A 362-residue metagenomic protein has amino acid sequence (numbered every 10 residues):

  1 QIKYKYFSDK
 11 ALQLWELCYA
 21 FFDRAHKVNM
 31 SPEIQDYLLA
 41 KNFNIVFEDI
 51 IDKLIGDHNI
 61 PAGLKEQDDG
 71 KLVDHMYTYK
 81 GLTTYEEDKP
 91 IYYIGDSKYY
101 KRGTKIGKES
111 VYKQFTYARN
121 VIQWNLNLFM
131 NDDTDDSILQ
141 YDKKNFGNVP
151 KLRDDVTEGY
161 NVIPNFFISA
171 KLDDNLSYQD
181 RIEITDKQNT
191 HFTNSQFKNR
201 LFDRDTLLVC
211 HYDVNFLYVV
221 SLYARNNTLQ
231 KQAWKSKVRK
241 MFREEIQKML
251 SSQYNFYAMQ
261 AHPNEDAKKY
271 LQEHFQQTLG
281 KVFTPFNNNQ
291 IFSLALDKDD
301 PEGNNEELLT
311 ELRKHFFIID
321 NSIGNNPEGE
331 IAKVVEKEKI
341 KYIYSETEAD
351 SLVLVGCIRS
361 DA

Functional and structural regions predicted by a protein language model:
Q1-I45: Interdomain/boundary linker segments immediately adjacent to catalytic/signaling cores
M30-D361: Catalytic core segments in nucleotide and nucleic-acid processing enzymes
